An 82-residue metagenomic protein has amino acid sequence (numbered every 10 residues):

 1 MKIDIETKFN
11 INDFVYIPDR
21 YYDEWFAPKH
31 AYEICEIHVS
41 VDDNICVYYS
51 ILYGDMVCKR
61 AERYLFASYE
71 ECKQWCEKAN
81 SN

Functional and structural regions predicted by a protein language model:
M1, E36-I37, S50-L52: Short, charged low-complexity linear motifs
M1-I11: Mixed-charge, Lys/Arg-rich low-complexity intrinsically disordered regions
N10-I11, D42-C46: A short, compositionally biased
E24-S40: Short beta-strand-centered aromatic/proline hotspots
C46-N82: Intrinsically disordered, low-complexity, charged/polar segments
